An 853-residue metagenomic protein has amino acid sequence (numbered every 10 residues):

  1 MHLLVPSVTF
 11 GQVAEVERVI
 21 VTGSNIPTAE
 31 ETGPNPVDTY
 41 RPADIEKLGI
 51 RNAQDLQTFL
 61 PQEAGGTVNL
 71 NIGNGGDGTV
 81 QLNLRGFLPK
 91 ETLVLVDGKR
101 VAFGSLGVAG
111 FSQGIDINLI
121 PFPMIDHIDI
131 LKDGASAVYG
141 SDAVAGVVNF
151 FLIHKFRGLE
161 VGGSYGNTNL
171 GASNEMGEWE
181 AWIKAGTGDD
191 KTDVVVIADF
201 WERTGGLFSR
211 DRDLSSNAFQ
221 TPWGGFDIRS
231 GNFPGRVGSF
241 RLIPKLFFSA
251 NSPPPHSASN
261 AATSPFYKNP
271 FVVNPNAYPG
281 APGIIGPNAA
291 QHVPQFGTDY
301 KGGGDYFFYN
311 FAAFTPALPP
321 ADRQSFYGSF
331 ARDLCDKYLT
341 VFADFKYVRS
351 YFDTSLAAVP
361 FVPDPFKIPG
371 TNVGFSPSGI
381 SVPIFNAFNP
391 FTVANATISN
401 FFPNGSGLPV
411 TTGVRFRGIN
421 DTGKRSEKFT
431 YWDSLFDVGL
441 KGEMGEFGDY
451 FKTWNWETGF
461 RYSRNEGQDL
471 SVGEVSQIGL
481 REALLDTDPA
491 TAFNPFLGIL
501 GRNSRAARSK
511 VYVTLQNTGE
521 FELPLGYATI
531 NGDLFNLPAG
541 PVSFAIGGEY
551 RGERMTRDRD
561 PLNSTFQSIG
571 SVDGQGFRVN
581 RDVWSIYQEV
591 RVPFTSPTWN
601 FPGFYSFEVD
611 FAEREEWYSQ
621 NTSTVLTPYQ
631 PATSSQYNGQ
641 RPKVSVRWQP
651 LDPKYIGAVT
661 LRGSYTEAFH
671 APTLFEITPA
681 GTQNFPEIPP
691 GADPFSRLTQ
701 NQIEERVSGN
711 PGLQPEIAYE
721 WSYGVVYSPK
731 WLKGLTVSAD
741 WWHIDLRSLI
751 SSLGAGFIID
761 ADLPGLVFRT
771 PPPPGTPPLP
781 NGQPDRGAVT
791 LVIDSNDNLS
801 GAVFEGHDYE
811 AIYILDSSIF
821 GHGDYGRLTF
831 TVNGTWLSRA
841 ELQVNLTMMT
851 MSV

Functional and structural regions predicted by a protein language model:
E17-L48, G104-A109: N-terminal periplasmic "start-of-domain" segments of outer-membrane beta-barrel proteins
A29, Q54, T58-R100: Extracytoplasmic beta-strand/coil segments of soluble accessory domains associated with Gram-negative outer-membrane
G33-T58, L82-F87, Q113-N118, Y165-A172 (+2 more regions): Short, polar/charged loop or turn motifs at beta-strand boundaries
I45, Q57, I128, V148-F150 (+5 more regions): Non-catalytic regulatory/gating segments with a bias toward low-complexity or hydrophobic composition
A53-L56, L60, V80-N83, I115-N118 (+2 more regions): N-terminal periplasmic accessory domains that precede and gate Gram-negative outer-membrane beta-barrel machines
K99-K132: Short acidic/polar hinge/loop motifs at secondary-structure boundaries that mediate gating or recognition
A109, G206, R210, S215-F219 (+11 more regions): Surface-exposed, low-complexity loop segments enriched in small/polar and acidic residues
D129, F156-A185, D305-P319: Short strand-turn segments of transmembrane beta-barrel domains in outer membranes, especially the first one or two
